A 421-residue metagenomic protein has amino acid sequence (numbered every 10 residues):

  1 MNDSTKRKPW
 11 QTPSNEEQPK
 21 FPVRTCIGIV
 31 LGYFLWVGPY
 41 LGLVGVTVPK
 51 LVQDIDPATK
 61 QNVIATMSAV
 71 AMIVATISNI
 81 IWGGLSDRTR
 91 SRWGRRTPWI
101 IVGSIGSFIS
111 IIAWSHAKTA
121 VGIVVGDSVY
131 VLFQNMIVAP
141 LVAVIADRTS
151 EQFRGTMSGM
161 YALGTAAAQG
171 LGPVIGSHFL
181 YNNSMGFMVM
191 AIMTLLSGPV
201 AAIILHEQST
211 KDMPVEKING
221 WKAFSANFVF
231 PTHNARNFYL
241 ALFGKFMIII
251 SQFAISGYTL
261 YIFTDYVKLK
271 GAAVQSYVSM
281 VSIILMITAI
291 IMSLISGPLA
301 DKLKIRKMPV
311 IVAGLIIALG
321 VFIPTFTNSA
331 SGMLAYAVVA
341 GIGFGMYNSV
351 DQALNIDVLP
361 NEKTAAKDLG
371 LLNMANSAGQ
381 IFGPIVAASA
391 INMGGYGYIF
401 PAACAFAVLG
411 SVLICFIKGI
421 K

Functional and structural regions predicted by a protein language model:
N2-V23, Q208-F243: Juxtamembrane intracellular "pre-TM" segments in multi-pass secondary transporters
Q11-M72, N237-K268: Helix-loop boundary and gating motifs at the non-cytosolic
A65-S86, I283-I295: Central cavity-lining transmembrane alpha-helices of secondary-active solute carriers, predominantly the Major
V74-T76, G155-S177, N373-G383: Glycine-rich segments within core transmembrane alpha-helices of 12-TM secondary carriers
S78-W93, M292-I305, I391: Helix-to-loop junctions at the C-terminal end of transmembrane segments in multipass secondary transporters
R95-T97, H178-M193, A387-V408: A membrane-interface helix-boundary motif in multi-pass transporters
R96-I112, M308-F322: Structural signature of the two symmetry-related core transmembrane helices
S115, L196-L205, P401-K421: Multi-pass alpha-helical transporter architecture, strongest for 12-TM Major Facilitator/SLC carriers used
